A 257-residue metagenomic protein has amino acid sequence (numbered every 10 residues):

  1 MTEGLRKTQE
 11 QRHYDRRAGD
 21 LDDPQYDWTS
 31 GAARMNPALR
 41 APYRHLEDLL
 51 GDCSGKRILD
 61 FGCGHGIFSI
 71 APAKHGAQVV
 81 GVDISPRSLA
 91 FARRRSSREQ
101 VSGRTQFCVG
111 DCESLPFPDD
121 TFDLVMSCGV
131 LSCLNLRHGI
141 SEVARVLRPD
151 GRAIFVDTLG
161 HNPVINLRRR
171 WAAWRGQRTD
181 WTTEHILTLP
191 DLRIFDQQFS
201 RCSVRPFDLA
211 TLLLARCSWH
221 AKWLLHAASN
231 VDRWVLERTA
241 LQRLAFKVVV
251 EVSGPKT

Functional and structural regions predicted by a protein language model:
M1-C53: Conserved class I S-adenosyl-L-methionine
K56-G64: Conserved class I S-adenosyl-L-methionine
I67-S114: Class I SAM-dependent methyltransferase SAM/SAH-binding core
M126: A conserved beta-strand element that flanks and buttresses the S-adenosyl-L-methionine
H138-P149: A short glycine-rich, Lys/Arg-flanked "PGG" loop and its adjoining helix->strand segment in the class I
I154-G176: Conserved class I S-adenosyl-L-methionine
A172, P206-T257: A C-terminal cap/extension of S-adenosyl-L-methionine-dependent methyltransferases that defines the acceptor-substrate
T183-S200: Short alpha-helix
